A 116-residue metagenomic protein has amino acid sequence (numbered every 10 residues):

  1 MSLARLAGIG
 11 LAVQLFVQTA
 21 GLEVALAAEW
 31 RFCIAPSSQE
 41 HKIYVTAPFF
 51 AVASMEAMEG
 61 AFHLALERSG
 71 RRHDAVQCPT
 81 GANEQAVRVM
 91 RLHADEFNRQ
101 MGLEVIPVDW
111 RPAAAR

Functional and structural regions predicted by a protein language model:
M1-L6: Positively charged n-region of N-terminal signal peptides that target proteins for export
A7-G21: Bacterial N-terminal signal peptides
E23-A27: Boundary at the C-terminal end of the N-terminal hydrophobic targeting segment
A28-E56: Short Trp-Ser/Thr-centered turn/loop motifs at beta-strand boundaries
F32-P36, Q77-P79, R88: Sequence contexts marking disulfide-bonded cysteines in secreted/extracellular proteins
Y44-F50, R71-A86: A short, exposed loop/beta-hairpin motif centered on an aromatic-Gly-Thr core
M55-H73: Short, glycine- and small/hydrophobic-rich beta-strand elements in well-ordered beta-sheets
G81-R116: Surface-exposed, polar helix/loop patches in the mature regions of secreted/periplasmic/lumenal proteins that form
